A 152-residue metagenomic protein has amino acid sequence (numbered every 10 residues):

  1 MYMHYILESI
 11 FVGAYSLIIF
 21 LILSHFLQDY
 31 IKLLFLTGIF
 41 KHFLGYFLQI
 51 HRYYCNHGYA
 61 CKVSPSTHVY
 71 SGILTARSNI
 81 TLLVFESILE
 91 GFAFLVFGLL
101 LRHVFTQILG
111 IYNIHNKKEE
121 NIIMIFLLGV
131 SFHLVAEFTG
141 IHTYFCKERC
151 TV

Functional and structural regions predicted by a protein language model:
M1-V152: Juxtamembrane/disordered regions of integral membrane proteins
